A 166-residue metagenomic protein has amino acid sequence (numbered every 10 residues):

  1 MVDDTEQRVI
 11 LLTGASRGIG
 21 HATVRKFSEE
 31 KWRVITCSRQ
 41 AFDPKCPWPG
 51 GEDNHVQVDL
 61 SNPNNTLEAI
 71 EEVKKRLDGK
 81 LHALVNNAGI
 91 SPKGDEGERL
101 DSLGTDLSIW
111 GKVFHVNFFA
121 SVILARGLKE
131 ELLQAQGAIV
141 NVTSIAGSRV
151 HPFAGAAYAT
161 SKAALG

Functional and structural regions predicted by a protein language model:
Q7-R8, G79-H82, L132-I145: Active-site loop of short-chain dehydrogenase/reductase
S16-R17: Conserved glycine-rich cofactor-binding loop
E30-C46: Conserved glycine-rich Rossmann-like NAD(P)H-binding loop of the short-chain dehydrogenase/reductase
V58-A69, L107: The beta1-alpha1 cofactor-binding region of Rossmann-like NAD(H)/NADP(H)-dependent oxidoreductases
S91, D106, A138-A164: Catalytic loop of short-chain dehydrogenase/reductase
D95-G111: Substrate-binding pocket helix/loop in short-chain dehydrogenase/reductase
A125-R126: A short, exposed helix-loop element centered on a Lys and neighboring polar residues
